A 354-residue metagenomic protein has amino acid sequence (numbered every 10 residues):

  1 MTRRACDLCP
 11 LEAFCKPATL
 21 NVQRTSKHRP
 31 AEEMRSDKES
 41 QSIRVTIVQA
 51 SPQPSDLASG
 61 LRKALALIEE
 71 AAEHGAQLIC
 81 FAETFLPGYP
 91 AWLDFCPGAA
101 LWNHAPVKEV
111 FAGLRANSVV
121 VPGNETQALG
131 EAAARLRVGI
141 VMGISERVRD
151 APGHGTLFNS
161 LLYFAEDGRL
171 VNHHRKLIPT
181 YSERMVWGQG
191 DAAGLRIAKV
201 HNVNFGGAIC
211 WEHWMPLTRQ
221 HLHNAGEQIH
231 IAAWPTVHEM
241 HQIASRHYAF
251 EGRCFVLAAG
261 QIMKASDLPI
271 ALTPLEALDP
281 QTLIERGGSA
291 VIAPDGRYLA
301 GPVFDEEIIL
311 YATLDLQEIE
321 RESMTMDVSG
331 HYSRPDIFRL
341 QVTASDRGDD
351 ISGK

Functional and structural regions predicted by a protein language model:
C6-C9, C15: Cysteine-centered motifs
R35-L78: N-terminal glycine-/serine-/threonine-rich phosphate-binding loop
T46, L162-F164, A290, L310: Conserved hydrophobic/aromatic positions in well-ordered beta-strands
L57, E69-E166, P235-H238, Q242-G252: Cys-nucleophile CN-hydrolase/nitrilase-fold catalytic domain and related Cys-dependent amidase chemistry that acts on
V120-V121, E125-E131, E146-Q228, W234-H247 (+2 more regions): Active-site catalytic loop in hydrolytic enzyme cores
Q261-K354: C-terminal beta-strand edge segments of enzyme domains
